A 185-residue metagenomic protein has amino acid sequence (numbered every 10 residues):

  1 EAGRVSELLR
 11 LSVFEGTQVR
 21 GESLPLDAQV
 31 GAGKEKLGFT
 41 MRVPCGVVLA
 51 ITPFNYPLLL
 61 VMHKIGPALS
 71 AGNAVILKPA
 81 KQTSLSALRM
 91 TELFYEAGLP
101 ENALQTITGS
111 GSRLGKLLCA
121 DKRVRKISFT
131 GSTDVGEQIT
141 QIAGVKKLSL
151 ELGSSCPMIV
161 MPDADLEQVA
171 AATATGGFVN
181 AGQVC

Functional and structural regions predicted by a protein language model:
E1-I65, L99, L104: N-terminal Rossmann NAD(P)-binding subdomain characteristic of aldehyde/semialdehyde dehydrogenases
L9, A87-M90, L118, I139: Hydrophobic packing residues within well-ordered alpha-helices of enzyme cores
L37-G38, Q105-S128: A structured beta-alpha segment of the ubiquitous adenosine-cofactor-binding alpha/beta core
R42-V47, A71-N73, P100-N102, K122-R125 (+3 more regions): Short coil/turn connectors at secondary-structure junctions
V48, N55, S112-L117, G131-Q138 (+1 more regions): Beta-loop-alpha module in the N-terminal Rossmann-like domain of NAD(P)-dependent dehydrogenases, especially those
V61-G115: PLP-dependent aminotransferase-like
L77, T106-T108, F129-G131, L148-L152: General beta-strand structural signal in soluble alpha/beta enzymes
G98, D134-C185: ALDH superfamily catalytic-core signature
